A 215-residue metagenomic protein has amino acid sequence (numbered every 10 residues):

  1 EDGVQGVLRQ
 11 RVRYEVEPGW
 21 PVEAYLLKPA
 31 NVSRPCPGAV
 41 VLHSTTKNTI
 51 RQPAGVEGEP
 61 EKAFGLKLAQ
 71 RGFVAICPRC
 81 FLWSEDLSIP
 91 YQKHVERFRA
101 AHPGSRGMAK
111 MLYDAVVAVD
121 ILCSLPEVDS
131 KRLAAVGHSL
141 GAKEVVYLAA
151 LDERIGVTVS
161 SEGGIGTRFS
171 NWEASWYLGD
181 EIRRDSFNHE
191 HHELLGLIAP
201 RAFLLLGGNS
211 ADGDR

Functional and structural regions predicted by a protein language model:
E1-R34, G38: N-terminal cap/lid segment of alpha/beta-hydrolase-fold proteins
V16-P18, V41-K47, G208: Glycine-rich His-Gly loop
R34-P35, A39-S124, F169-E173: Cap/lid segment of the alpha/beta-hydrolase catalytic domain
P35-G38, R71-V74, S130-R132, E153-V157 (+1 more regions): Loop/turn elements at helix/coil->beta-strand transitions in domains of secreted/extracellular proteins
R79, V136, V159-E162, L206: Alpha/beta-hydrolase-fold catalytic nucleophile elbow
H102, V117, I155-L195, P200 (+1 more regions): Mobile cap/lid helix-loop segments that gate and shape the active-site cleft of serine hydrolases
E127-S139: Alpha/beta-hydrolase fold nucleophile elbow
G137-Y147: Glycine-rich nucleophile elbow surrounding the catalytic serine of serine-hydrolase chemistry
